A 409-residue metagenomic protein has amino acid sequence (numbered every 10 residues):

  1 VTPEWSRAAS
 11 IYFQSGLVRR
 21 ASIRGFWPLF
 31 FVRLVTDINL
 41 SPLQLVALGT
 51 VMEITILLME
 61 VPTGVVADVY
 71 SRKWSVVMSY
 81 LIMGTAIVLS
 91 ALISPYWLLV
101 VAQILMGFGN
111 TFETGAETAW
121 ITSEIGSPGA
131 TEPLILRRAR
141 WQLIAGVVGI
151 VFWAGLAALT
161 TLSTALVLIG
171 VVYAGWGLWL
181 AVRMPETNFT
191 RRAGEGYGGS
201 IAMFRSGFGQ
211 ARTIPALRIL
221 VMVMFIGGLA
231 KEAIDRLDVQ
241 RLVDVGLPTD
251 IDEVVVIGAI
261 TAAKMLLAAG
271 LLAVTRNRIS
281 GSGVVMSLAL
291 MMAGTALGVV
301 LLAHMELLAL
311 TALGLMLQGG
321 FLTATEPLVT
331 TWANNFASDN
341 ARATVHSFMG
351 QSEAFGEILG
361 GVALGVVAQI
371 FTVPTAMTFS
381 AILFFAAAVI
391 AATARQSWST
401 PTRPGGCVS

Functional and structural regions predicted by a protein language model:
V1-S6, P185-V221, S409: Juxtamembrane intracellular "pre-TM" segments in multi-pass secondary transporters
T2-L57, A216-T261: Helix-loop boundary and gating motifs at the non-cytosolic
T55-L58, I257-I279: Transmembrane alpha-helices of Major Facilitator/SLC transporters
I56-S94: Conserved MFS/SLC helix-loop-helix module at the cytosolic interface between two early adjacent transmembrane helices
V76, V285-L288: Primarily marks hydrophobic transmembrane alpha-helices of the MFS/SLC 12-helix fold
L81-P95, A293-E306: C-terminal ends and interior cores of transmembrane alpha-helices in multi-pass membrane transporters/permeases
I104-L143: Cytoplasmic helix-loop-helix junction between adjacent transmembrane helices in 12-TM secondary transporters
I169, Y173-E195, T393-P404: Helix-loop junctions on the cytosolic side of multi-pass membrane transporters, especially the intracellular loop
